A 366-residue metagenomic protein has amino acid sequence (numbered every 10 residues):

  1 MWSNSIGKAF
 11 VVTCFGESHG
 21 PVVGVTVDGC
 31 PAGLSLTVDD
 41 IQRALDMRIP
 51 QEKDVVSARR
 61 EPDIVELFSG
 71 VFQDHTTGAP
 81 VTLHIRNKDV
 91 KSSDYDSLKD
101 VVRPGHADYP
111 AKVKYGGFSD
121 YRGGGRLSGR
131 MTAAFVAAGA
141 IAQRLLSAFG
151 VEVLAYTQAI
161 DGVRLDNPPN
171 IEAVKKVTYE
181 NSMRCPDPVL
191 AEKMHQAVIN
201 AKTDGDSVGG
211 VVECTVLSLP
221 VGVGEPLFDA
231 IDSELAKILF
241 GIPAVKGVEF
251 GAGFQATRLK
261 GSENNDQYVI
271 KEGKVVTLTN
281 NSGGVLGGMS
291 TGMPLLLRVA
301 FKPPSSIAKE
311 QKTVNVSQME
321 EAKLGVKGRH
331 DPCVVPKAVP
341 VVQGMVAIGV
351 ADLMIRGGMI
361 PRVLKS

Functional and structural regions predicted by a protein language model:
M1-R59: N-terminal, positively charged regions that mediate nucleic acid binding
V11, S306-S366: Internal helix-turn-beta structural module
V11-G16, S119-M131, V221-E225, N280-L286 (+1 more regions): A short glycine/serine-rich beta->alpha loop
C14-F15, P21, G205-V208, V212-E321: Glycine-rich anion/phosphate-binding loop at the beta-strand->alpha-helix junction
P21-G33, G129-V151, D229-K237, M293-P304 (+1 more regions): Alpha-helical support elements that line or immediately flank enzyme active sites and cofactor-binding pockets
A44-P110: Glycine-rich, N-terminal phosphate-binding loop and its surrounding beta-alpha-beta segment
K99-G125, K312-H330: Short acidic, glycine/tyrosine-flanked loop/strand segments centered on an H-E-D-like triad
V113-G224: Glycine-rich, mobile lid/loop segments that gate access to catalytic sites or pores
